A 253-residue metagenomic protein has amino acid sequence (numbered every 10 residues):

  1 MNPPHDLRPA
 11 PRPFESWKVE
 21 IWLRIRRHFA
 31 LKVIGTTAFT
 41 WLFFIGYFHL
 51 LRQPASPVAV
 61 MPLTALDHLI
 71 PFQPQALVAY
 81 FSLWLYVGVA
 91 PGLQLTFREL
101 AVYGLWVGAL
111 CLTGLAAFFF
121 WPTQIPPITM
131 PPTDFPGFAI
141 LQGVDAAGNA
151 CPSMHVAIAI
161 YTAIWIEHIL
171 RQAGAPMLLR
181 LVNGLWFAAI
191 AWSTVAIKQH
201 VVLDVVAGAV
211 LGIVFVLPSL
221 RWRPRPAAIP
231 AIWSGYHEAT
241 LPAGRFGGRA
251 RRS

Functional and structural regions predicted by a protein language model:
N2-Y86, T129-M130, D134, F138 (+1 more regions): N-terminal transmembrane-helix/juxtamembrane module of multi-pass inner/ER membrane proteins
H28, K32-T36, T40, V102-Y103 (+2 more regions): Residue-level signature of transmembrane alpha-helical entry/exit and packing/kink sites in multi-pass membrane
F44-G46, C111-F120, L185-V195: Aromatic-anchored segments of alpha-helical transmembrane domains
P54-A65, L93-R180, P226-R251: Membrane-interface loops
L77-V89, L105-G108, I158-A159: Hydrophobic alpha-helical transmembrane segments
W84-A90, Y161-I164, L185-S193: Hydrophobic, membrane-inserted alpha-helices
I128-P132, N149-C151, A189-L217: Interfacial helix-loop-helix junctions of multi-pass membrane proteins
A163-H168, G212-L220: Hydrophobic transmembrane alpha-helices
